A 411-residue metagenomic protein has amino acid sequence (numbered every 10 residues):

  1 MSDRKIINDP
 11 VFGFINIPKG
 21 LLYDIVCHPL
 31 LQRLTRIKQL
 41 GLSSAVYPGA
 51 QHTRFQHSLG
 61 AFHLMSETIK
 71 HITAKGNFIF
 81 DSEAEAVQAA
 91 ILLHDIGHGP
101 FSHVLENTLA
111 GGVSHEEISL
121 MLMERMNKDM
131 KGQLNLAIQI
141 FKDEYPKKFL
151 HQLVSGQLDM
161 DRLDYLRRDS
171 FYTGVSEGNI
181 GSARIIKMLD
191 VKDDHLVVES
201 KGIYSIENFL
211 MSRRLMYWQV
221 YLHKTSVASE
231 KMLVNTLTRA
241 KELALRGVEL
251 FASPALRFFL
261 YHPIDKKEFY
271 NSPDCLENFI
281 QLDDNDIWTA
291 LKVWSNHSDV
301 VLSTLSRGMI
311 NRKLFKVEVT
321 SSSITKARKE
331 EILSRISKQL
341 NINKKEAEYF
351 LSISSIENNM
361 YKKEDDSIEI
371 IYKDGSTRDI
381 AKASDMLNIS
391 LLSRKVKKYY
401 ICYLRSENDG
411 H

Functional and structural regions predicted by a protein language model:
M1-A86, P100-E106, A110-H411: Histidine-centered, transition-metal-coordinating active-site segments
V87-L92: Short alpha-helical catalytic segment bearing the HExxH-like zincin motif of zinc-dependent metalloproteases
L93, G97-H98: Short active-site segment of divalent metal-dependent hydrolases/proteases that encodes the spacing between
